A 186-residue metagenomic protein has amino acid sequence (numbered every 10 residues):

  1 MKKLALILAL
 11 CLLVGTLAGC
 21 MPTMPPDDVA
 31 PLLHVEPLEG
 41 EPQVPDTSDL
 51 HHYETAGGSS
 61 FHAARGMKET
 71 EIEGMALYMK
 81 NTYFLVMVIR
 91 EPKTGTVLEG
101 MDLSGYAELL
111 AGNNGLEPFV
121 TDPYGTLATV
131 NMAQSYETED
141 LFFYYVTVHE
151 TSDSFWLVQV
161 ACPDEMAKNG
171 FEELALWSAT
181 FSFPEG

Functional and structural regions predicted by a protein language model:
A5-A76, T151-S154, A161-G186: N-terminal targeting sequences that direct proteins away from the cytosol to non-cytosolic compartments
E36, D49, I89-P92, L109 (+1 more regions): Subset-of-secretome marker
A56-S60, N81-L85, E137-L141, D153: Glycine-centered tight beta-turn/hairpin loop motif at sheet-sheet or coil-to-beta transitions
A76-L77, F143: Beta-strand acidic-aromatic groove motif in beta-rich domains, primarily in extracellular
M79-D102: A short acidic-to-branched-hydrophobic micro-motif
F84, K93-T96, Y136-E137, C162-M166: Solvent-exposed loop/turn segments at secondary-structure junctions within structured extracellular/periplasmic domains
A107-D153: Signature of long, low-cysteine stretches enriched in small and polar/charged residues
